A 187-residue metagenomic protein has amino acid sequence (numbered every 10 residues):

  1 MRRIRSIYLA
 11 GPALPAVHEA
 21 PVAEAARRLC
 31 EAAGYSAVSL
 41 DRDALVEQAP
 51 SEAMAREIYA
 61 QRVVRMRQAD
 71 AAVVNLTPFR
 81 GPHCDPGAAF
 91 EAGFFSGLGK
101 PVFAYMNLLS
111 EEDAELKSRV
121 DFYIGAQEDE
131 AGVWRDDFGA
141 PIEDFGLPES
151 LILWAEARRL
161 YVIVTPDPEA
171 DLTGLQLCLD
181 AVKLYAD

Functional and structural regions predicted by a protein language model:
M1-D187: Conserved catalytic or regulatory cores that recognize and/or transform ribose-phosphate-containing ligands
